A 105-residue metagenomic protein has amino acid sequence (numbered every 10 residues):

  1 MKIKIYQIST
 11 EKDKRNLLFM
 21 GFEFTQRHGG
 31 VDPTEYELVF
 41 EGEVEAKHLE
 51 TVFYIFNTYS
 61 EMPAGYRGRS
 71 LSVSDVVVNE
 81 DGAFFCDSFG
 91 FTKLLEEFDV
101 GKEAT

Functional and structural regions predicted by a protein language model:
M1, G101-T105: Short intrinsically disordered terminal tails
M1-I8, L49, F84, F91: Broad hydrophobic/π-residue packing in well-ordered secondary structure
M1-V44: Extended boundary segments
L17-F22, L38, Y54, G82-A83 (+1 more regions): Short non-domain terminal segments
G29-V78: Short, conserved turn/kink motifs that form compact alpha/beta structural patches or helix kinks used as
R67-K102: Short, compact, well-ordered microdomains
